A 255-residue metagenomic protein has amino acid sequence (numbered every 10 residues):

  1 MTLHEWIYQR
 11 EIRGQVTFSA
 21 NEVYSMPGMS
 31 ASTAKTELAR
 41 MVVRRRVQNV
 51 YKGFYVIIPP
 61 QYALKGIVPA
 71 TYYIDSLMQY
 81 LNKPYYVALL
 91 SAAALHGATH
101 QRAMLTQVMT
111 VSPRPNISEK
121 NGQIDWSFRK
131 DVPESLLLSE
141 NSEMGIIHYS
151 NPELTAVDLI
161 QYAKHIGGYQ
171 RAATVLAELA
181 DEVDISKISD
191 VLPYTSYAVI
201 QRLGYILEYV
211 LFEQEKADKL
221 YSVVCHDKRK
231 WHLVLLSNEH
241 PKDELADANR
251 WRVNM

Functional and structural regions predicted by a protein language model:
M1-P84, D181-Q201, E208: Short beta-edge/loop segments at beta->alpha junctions of small alpha/beta modules that act as binding/recognition
W6-I7, L38-Q48, R102-V111, K120-F128 (+2 more regions): Short charge-dense sequence patches
E11-R13, Q48, N82, Q101 (+4 more regions): A generic structural signal for short, non-catalytic loop/turn and secondary-structure boundary residues
T17-E22, A34-L38, A94-Q101, W231-D243: Short N-terminal helix-initiation segments at or just after the protein's N-terminus
A20, N49-Q61, I67-V132: Short gly/ser-rich loop at a beta-strand->alpha-helix junction or flexible surface loop bordering the NTP-binding
V23, A92, A156: A residue-level signal for conserved active-site and pocket-lining positions in enzyme catalytic cores
A31-T33, H100-R102, K164-G168: Short amphipathic alpha-helical segments with coiled-coil-like heptad repeat character
L137-M255: Hydrophobic alpha-helical interaction segments
